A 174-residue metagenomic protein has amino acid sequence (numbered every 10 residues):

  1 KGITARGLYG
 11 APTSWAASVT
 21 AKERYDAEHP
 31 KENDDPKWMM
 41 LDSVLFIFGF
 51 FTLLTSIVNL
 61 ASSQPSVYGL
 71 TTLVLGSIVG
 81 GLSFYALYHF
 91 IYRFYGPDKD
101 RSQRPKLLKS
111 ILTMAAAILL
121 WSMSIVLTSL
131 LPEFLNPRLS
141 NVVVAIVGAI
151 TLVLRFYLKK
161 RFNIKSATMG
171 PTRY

Functional and structural regions predicted by a protein language model:
I3-S63: Cytosolic juxtamembrane regions of integral membrane proteins
P30-D35, P65, P97-K106, E133-L135: Membrane-interface helix-boundary motifs at transmembrane edges
K37-G96: Core alpha-helical transmembrane segments of integral membrane proteins
D42-S43, T71-G81, S110-T113, R138-G148: Alpha-helical transmembrane segments of polytopic membrane proteins
H89-P105, F162-G170: Cytoplasmic membrane-interface regions of multi-pass membrane proteins
P105-I118: Transmembrane alpha-helical segments of multi-pass membrane proteins
W121-Y174: Generic detector of multi-pass transmembrane helix bundles and their immediately adjacent loops in polytopic membrane
